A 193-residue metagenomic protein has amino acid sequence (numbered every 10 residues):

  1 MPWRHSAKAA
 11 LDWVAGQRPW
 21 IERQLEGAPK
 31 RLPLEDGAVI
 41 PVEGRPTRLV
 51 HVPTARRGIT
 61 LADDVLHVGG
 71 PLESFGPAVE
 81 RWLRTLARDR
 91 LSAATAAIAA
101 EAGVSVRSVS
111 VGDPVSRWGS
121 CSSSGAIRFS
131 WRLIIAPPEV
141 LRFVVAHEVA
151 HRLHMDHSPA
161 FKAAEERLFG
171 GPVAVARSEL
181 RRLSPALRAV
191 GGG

Functional and structural regions predicted by a protein language model:
M1-F143, R152-G193: Active-site-proximal or metal-binding-adjacent scaffold patches in catalytic folds
E148: Walker B catalytic acidic pair
